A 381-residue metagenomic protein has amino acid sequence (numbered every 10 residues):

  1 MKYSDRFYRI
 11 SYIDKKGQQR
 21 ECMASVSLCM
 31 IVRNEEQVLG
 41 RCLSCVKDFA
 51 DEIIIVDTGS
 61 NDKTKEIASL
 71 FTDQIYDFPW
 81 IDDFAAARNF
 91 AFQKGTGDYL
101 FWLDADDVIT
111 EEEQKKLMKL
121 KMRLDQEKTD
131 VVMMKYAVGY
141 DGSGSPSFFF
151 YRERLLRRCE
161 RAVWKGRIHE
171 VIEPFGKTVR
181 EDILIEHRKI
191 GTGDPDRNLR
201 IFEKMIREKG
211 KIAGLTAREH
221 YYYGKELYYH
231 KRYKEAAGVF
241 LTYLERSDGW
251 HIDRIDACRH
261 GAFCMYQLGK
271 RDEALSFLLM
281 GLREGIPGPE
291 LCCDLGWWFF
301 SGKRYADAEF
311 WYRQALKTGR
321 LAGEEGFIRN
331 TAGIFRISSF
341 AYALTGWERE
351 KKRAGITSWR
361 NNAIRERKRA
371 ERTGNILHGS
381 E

Functional and structural regions predicted by a protein language model:
F7, A86-F92, I109-F240, D248: Catalytic-site signature of metal-activated, phosphate-bearing donor transferases, centered on the GT-A/GT-A-like
S25-S27: Cell-envelope/extracellular polymer assembly enzymes that use nucleotide-activated donors
M30-F49: Short, well-formed alpha-helical segments that are part of the catalytic scaffolds of diverse glycosyltransferases
Q37-G40, D62-F71: Acidic helix N-cap motif at the loop->helix transition within catalytic regions of sugar-transfer enzymes
C45, D57-I67, W80, D104: A conserved acidic beta->alpha catalytic loop
E66-F90, K94: Conserved donor nucleotide-binding strand/loop of the catalytic core
G97-T110: Short beta-strand-to-loop acidic/aromatic patch adjacent to the donor-nucleotide binding site
